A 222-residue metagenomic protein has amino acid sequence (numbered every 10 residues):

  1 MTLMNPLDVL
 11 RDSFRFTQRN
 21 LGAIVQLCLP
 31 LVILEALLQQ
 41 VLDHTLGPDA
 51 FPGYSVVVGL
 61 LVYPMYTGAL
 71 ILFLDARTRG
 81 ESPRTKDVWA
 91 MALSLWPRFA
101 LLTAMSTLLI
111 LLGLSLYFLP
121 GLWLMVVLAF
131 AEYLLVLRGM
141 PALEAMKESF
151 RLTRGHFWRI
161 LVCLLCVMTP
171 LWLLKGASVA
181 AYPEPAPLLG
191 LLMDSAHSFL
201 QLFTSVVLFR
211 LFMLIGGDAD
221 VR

Functional and structural regions predicted by a protein language model:
M1-R222: Hydrophobic alpha-helical membrane segments
